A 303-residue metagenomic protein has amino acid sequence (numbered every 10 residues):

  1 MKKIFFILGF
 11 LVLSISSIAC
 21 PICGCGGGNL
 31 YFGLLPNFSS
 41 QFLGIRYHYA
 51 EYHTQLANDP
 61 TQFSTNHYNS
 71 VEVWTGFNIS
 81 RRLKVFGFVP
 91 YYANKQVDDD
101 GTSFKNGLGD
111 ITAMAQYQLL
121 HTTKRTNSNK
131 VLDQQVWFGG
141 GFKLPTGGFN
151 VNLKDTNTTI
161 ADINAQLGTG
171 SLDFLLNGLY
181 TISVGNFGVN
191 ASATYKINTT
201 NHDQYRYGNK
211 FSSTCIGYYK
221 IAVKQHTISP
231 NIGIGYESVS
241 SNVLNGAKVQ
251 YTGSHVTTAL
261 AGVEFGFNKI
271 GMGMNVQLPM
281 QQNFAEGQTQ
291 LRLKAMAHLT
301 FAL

Functional and structural regions predicted by a protein language model:
S17-T54, T123-Q135: Outer-membrane beta-barrel biogenesis signature
P36, Y47, F77, V89 (+6 more regions): Residue-level signature of outer-membrane beta-barrel architecture
S39, H67-V71, K105-A113, Q134 (+5 more regions): Residues that define the transmembrane beta-barrel architecture of outer-membrane proteins
Q41, R82-V85, T122-R125, N186-V189 (+2 more regions): Repeated loop/turn-to-beta-strand initiation elements of outer-membrane beta-barrel proteins
L43-E51, G87-Y91, F138-L144, A191-Y195 (+4 more regions): Transmembrane beta-barrel strands of outer-membrane/channel proteins
H48-S70: Surface-exposed strand-loop-strand hairpins of Gram-negative outer-membrane beta-barrel proteins
T54, Q204-L303: Outer membrane beta-barrel transmembrane domains
D100-Y195, T199-R206: Outer-membrane pore/translocation modules
